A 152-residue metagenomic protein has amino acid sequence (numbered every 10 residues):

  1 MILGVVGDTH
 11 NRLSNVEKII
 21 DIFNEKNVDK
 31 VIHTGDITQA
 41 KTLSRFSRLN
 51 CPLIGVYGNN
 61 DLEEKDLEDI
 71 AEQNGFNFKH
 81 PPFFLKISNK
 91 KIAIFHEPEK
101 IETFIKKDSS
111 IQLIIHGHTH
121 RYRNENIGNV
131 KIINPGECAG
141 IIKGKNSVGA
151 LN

Functional and structural regions predicted by a protein language model:
M1, C51, K90, V130-K131: A structural micro-motif
M1-I2, L53, A150-N152: Acidic, histidine-bearing metal-coordination/catalytic regions of metal-dependent phosphoesterases
M1-L49, L62-E64, E68-F76, H80 (+1 more regions): N-terminal active-site segment of His-dependent metallophosphoesterases
V5-G7, K30-D36, L53-N59, A93-H96 (+2 more regions): Active-site neighborhood of phospho(di)ester-bond hydrolases with catalytic His/Asp-centered motifs
H10-N15, T38-K41, N60-D66, E99-F104 (+2 more regions): Active-site environment of divalent metal-dependent phosphoester hydrolases
S44, L49-S110: Active-site neighborhood of divalent metal-dependent phosphoester bond hydrolases
K79-S88, K106, S110, N126-N152: Binuclear metal-dependent phosphoesterase catalytic core
